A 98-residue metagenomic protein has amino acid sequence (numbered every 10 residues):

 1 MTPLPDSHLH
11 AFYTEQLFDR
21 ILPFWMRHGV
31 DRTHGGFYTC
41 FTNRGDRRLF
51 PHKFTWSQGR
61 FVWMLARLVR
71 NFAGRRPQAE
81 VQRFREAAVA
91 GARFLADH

Functional and structural regions predicted by a protein language model:
M1-H98: Glycan-recognition and catalytic cores of secretory/periplasmic carbohydrate-active enzymes
